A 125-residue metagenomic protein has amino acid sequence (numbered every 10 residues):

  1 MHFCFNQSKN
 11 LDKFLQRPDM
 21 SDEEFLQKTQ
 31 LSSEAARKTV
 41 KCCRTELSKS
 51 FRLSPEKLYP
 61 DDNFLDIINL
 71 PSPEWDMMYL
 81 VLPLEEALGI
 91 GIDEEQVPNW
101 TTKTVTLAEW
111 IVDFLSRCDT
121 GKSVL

Functional and structural regions predicted by a protein language model:
M1-L125: Phosphopantetheine-dependent thiolation modules in NRPS/PKS and related acyl-activating systems
